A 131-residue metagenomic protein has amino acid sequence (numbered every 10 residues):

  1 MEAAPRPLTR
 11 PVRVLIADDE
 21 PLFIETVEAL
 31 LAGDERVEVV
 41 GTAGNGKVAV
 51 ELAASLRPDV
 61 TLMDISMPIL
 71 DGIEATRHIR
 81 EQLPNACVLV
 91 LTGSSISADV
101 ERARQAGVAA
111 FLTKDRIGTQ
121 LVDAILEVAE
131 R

Functional and structural regions predicted by a protein language model:
M1-R13, Q120-R131: Non-catalytic signal-transmission and effector/linker regions of two-component phosphorelay proteins
R10-L31: Conserved acidic segment of CheY-like receiver
N45-V48, L70-E74: Acidic catalytic/metal-coordinating carboxylates
E51, I73-P84: Short amphipathic alpha-helix used as the core "switch/output" element in two-component signaling
L56-L62: Active-site beta3 strand of CheY-like receiver
M67: Receiver (REC) domain active-site loop signature in two-component systems and cognate sites in sensor histidine kinases
E74, S95-L112, R116-D123, E127: Alpha4 helix (beta4-alpha4-beta5 surface) of REC/receiver domains from two-component response regulators
